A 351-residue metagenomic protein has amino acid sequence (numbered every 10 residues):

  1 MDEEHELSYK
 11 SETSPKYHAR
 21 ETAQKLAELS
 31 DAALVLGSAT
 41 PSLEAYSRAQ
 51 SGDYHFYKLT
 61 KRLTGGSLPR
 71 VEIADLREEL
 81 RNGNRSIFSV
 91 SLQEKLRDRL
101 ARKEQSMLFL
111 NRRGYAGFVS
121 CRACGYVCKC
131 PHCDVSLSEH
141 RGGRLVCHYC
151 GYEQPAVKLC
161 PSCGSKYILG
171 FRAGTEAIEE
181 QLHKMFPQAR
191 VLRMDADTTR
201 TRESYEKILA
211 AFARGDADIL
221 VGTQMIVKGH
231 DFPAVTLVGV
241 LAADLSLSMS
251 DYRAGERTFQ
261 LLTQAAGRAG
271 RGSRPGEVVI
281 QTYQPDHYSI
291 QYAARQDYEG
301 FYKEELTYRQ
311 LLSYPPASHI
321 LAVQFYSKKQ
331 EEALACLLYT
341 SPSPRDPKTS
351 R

Functional and structural regions predicted by a protein language model:
M1-Q324, K329-L334: Inter-lobe coupling/hinge segments of SF2-like helicase ATPases
Y339-P344: Conserved small/polar residues in nucleotide/adenosyl-binding loops
P347-S350: N-terminal low-complexity segments that are often proline-rich with Ser/Thr-Pro
